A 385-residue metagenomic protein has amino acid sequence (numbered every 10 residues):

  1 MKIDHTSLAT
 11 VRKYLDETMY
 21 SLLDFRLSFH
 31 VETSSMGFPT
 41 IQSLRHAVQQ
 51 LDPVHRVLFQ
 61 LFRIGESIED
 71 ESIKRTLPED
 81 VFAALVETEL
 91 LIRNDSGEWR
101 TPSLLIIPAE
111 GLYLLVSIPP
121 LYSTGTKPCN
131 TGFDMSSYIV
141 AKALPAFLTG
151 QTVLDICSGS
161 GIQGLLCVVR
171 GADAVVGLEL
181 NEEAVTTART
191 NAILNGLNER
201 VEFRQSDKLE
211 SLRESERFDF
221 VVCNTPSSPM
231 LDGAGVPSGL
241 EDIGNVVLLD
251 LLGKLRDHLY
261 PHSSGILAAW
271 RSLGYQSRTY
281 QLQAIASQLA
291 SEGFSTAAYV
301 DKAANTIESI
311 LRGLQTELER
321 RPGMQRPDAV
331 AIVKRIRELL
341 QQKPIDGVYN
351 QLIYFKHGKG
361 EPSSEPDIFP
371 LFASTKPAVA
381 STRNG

Functional and structural regions predicted by a protein language model:
M1-L22, S381-G385: Flexible, low-complexity flanking/linker segments at catalytic domain boundaries
Y14-G97: Accessory substrate-recognition/RNA-binding modules or partner subunits associated with SAM-dependent
F59, R63, E292, N305-Q342: C-terminal helical/coil "lid" or tail adjacent to the Rossmann-like core of SAM-dependent
E69-T131: Non-catalytic substrate-recognition/targeting regions of SAM-dependent transferases
D134-E214, F220-C223, S228-P229, S272: Conserved SAM/SAH cofactor-binding pocket of Class I
E182-A184, C223-D250, K254: Mobile active-site "lid"/loop adjacent to the S-adenosyl-L-methionine
N245-K302: Conserved Class I SAM-dependent methyltransferase catalytic core
E338-Q342, D346-G385: C-terminal lobe and adjacent flexible extensions of AdoMet/dcAdoMet transferase-like proteins
